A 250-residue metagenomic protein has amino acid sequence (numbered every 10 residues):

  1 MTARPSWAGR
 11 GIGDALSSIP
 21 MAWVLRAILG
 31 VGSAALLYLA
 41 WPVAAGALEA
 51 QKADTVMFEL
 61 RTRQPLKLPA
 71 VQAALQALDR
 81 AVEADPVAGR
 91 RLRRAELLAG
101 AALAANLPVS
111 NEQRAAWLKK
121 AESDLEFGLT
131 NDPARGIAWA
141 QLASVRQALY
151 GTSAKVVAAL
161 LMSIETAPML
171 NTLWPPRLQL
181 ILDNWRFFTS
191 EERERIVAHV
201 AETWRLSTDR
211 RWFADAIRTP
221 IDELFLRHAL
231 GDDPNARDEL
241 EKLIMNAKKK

Functional and structural regions predicted by a protein language model:
M1-L16: N-terminal Lys/Arg-rich, disordered targeting/topogenic segments
A3-P5, P65, N246-K250: Polar low-complexity intrinsically disordered regions
A22-V43: Hydrophobic membrane-insertion alpha-helices, especially the h-region of bacterial N-terminal signal peptides
S33-L39, V71-A81, Q113-F127, A154-I164 (+2 more regions): Alpha-helical repeat scaffolds
W41, R61-A77, T172: Terminal alpha-helical segments
A44-T62, E83-P108, D132-V145, N171-D183 (+2 more regions): Amphipathic alpha-helical repeat scaffolds of TPR domains
V109-L182, F188: Non-cytosolic head/periplasmic domains of membrane-anchored proteins
N184-K250: Terminal, low-structured helical/coil segments at or just beyond the last alpha-helical repeat
